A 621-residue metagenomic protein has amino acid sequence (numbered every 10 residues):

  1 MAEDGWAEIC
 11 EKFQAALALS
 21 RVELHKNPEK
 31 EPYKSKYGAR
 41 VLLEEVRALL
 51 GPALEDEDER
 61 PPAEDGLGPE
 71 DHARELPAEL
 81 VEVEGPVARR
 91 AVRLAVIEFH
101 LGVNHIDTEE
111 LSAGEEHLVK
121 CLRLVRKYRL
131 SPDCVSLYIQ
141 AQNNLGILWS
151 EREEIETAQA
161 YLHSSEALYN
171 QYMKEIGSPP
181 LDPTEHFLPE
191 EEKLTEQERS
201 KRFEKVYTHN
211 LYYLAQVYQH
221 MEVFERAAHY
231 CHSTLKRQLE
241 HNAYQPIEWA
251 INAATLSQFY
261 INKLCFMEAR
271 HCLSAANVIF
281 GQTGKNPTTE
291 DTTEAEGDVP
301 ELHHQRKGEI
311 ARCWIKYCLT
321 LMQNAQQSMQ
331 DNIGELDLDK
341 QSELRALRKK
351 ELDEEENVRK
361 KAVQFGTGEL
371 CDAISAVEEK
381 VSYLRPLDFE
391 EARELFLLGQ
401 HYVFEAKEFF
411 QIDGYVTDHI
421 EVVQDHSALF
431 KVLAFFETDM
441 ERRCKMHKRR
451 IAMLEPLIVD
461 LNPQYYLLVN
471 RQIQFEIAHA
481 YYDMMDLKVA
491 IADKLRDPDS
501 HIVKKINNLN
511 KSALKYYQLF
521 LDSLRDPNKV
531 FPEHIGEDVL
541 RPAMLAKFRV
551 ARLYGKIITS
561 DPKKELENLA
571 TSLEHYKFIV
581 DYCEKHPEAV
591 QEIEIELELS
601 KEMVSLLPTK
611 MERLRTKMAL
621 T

Functional and structural regions predicted by a protein language model:
M1-T621: Extended alpha-helical scaffold/coiled-coil
